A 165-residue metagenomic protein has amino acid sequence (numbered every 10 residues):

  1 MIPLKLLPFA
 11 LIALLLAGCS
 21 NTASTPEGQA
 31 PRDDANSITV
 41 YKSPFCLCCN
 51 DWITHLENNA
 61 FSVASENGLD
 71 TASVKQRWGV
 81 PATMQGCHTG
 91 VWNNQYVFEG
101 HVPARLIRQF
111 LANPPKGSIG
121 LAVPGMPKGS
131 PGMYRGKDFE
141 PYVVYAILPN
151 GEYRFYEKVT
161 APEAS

Functional and structural regions predicted by a protein language model:
M1-P8: Bacterial N-terminal signal peptides that target proteins for export
L15-G18: C-terminal motif of bacterial Sec signal peptides marking the signal peptidase cleavage site
S20-T22: Bacterial signal peptide processing site
P31-I53, N59: Local sequence-structure signature of Cys/Sec-based thiol-disulfide redox active-site neighborhoods
S37-I38, F61-V63, N94-V97: Short active-site oxyanion
F45, W52, D70, P103-I107: Stable alpha-helical elements in mature extracytoplasmic
I53-S73: Conserved helix-turn-beta segment immediately C-terminal to the redox Cys motif in thioredoxin-like folds
R77, T83-S165: Thiol/selenol-based redox catalytic cores and closely related redox-interacting motifs
